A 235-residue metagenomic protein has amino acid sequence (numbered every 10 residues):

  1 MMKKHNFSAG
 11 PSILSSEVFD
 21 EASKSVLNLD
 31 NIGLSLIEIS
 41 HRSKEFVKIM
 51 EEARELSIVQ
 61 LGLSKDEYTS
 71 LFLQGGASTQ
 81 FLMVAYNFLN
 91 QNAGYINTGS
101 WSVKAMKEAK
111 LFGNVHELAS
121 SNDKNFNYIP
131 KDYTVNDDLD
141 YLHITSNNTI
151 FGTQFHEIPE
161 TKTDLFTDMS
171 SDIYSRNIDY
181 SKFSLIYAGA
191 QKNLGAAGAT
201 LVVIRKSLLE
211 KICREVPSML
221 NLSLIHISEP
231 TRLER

Functional and structural regions predicted by a protein language model:
M1-I39: N-terminal "arm"/small-domain region of PLP-dependent enzymes with the aminotransferase-like
I32-M83, S100, E108: Conserved N-terminal alpha-helix of the aminotransferase class I/II PLP-enzyme fold
F88-V103: Conserved PLP-anchoring active-site segment centered on the Schiff-base-forming lysine
G94, Y141-T145, F166, Y187 (+1 more regions): Structural motif
A109, S121-I173: Active-site phosphate-binding strand-loop segment of PLP-dependent enzymes
K182-M219: Active-site PLP attachment segment
I225-R235: Single conserved hydrophobic/aromatic residue that forms the stacking wall/gate of nucleotide- or nucleobase-binding
